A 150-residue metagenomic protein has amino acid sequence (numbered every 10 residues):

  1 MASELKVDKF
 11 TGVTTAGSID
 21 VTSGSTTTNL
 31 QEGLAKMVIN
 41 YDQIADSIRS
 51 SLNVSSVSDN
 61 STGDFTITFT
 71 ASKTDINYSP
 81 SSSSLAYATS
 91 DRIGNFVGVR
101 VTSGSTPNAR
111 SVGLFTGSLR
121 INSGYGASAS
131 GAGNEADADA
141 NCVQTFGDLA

Functional and structural regions predicted by a protein language model:
S3, T28, S83, V112 (+1 more regions): Intrinsic-disorder/low-complexity peptide segments enriched for small residues
S3-E4, K9-D75, G133-A150: Extracellular receptor-binding modules and their adjoining Ser/Thr/Gly/Asp/Asn-rich linkers
S25, S83, S105-P107: Intrinsic-disorder/low-complexity loop/linker signature
N77-D91: Change to "...patches in solvent-exposed regions of secreted, membrane-anchored, or virion-exposed structural
T89-A150: Extracellular jelly-roll beta-sandwich "head" domains, especially the C-terminal globular C1q domain
